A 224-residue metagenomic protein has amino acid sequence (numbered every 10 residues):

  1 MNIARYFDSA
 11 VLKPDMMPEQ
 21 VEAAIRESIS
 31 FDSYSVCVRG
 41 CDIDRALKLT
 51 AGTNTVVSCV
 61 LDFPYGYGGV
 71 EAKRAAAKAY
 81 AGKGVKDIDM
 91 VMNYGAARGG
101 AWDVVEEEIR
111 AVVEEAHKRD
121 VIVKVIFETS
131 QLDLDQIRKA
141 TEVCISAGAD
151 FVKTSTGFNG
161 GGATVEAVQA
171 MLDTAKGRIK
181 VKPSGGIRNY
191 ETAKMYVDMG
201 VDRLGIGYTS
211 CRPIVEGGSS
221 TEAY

Functional and structural regions predicted by a protein language model:
M1-G82, R138-K139, V143: Conserved N-terminal beta1-alpha1 strand-loop-helix module at the mouth
M1-R26, A170-K180, I187-Y224: Alpha/beta catalytic cores of nucleotide-metabolism and tRNA/nucleoside-modifying enzymes
I3-A10, Y34-V38, V56-D62, I88-M90 (+4 more regions): Hydrophobic faces of well-ordered beta-strands that scaffold small-molecule active sites in alpha/beta enzyme cores
D8, A46, Y80, V125 (+3 more regions): Conserved, mostly hydrophobic/aromatic
I25, I29-R45, L61-Y65, I88-E106 (+1 more regions): Glycine-rich, proline-tolerant flexible connector loops at the mouths of alpha/beta enzymes
C59-F63, K83-A97, S146-G161, G185-T192 (+1 more regions): Glycine-rich phosphate-binding active-site loops on the catalytic face of alpha/beta enzymes
G68-G82, L132-V143, E166-D173, G177-P183 (+1 more regions): Catalytic cores of alpha/beta
A77, D87-D150: Conserved anion-binding
